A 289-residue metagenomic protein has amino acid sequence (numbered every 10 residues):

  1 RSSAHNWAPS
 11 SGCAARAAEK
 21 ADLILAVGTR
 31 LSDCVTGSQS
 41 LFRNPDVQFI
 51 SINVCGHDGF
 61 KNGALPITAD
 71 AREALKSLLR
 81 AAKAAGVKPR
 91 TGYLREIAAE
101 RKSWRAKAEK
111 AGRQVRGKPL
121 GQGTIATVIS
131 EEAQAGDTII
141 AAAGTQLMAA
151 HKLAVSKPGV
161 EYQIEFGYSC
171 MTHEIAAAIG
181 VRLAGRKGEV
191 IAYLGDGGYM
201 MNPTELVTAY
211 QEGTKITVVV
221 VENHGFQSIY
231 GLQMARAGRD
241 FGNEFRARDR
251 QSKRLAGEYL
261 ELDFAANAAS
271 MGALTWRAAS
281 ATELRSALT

Functional and structural regions predicted by a protein language model:
R1, A99-A176, V181-R182: Active-site diphosphate/adenylate-binding microenvironment
S2-I97, V218, Q233: Glycine-rich, acidic loop regions that bind phosphate or pyrophosphate groups
S11-A18, I67-A71, L75, R90-I97 (+6 more regions): Generic structural signal for well-ordered, non-membrane alpha-helical segments in soluble metabolic enzymes
A18, G59-F60, T68, L75-K76 (+1 more regions): Thiamine diphosphate
L23, T138, E189-I191: Structural motif
I24, C55, L78-K88, E100 (+7 more regions): Change "in soluble alpha/beta enzymes" to "in soluble alpha/beta proteins
V27-G28, A143, L194: Glycine-rich, N-terminal phosphate-binding loop of Rossmann-like dinucleotide-binding domains
S32, K118-G123, G198-M201: Active-site glycine- and acidic-residue-rich loops that bind and position anionic ligands or nucleotide-like cofactors
